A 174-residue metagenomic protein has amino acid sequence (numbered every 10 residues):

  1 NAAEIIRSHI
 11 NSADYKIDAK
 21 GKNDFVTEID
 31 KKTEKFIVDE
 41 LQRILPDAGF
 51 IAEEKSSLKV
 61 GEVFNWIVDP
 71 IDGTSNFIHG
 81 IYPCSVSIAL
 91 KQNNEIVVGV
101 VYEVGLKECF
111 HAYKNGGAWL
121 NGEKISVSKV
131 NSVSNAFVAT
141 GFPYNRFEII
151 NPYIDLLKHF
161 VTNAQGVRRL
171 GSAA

Functional and structural regions predicted by a protein language model:
N1-I71, D155: N-terminal subdomain of lithium-sensitive/metallo-dependent phosphomonoesterases centered on the IMPase/IPPase/PAP
Y15, A48, G116, A164-Q165: A structural micro-motif
G21, E54-S56, I71-T74, G122 (+2 more regions): Short, well-ordered turn and helix-capping elements at secondary-structure junctions
D30, F77-I78, R168-A173: Short glycine/threonine-rich catalytic loop with a Thr-x-Gly-x-Asp
V60-W119: DPxDG-like acidic metal-binding loop motif
I96, K124-S126: Short, solvent-exposed loop/turn motifs
S126-A174: An extended, acidic
